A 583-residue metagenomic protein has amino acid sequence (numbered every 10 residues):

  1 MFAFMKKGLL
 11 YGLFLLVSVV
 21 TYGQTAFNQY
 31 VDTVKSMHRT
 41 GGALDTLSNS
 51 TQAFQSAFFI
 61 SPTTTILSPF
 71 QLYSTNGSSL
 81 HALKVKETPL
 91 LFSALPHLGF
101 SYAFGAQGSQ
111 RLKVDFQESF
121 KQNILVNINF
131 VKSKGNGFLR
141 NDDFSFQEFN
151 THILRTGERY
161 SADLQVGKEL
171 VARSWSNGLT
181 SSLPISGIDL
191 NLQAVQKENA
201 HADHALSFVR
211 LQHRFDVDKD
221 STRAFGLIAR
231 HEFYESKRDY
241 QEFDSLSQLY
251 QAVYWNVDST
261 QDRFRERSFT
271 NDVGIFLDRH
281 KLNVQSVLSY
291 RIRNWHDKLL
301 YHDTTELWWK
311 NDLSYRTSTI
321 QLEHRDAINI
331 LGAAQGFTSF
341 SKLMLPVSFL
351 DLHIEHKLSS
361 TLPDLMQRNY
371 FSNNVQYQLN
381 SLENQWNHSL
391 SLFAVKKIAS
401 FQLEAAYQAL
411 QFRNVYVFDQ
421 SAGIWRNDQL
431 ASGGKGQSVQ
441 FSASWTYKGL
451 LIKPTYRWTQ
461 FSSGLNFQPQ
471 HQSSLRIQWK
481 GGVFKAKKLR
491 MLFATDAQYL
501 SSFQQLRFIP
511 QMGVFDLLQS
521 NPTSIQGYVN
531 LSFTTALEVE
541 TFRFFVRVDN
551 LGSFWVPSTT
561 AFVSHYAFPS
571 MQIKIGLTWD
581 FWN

Functional and structural regions predicted by a protein language model:
F2-G12: Bacterial N-terminal signal peptides that target proteins for export
F14-Y22: Hydrophobic h-region of N-terminal signal peptides that target proteins for export in Gram-negative bacteria
Q24-L95: Acidic, small-polar-rich N-terminal luminal/periplasmic segments of exported/outer-membrane proteins
T25-Y30, V34, S68-F70, F100 (+2 more regions): Exposed, low-structure sequence patches enriched in small/polar residues
S79-K84, L90-F149, R159-Y160: Outer-membrane beta-barrel translocator/receptor signature
A103-G105, S109-R111, S133-H152, Q196-H204 (+3 more regions): Outer-membrane beta-barrel proteins
R140-S161, S474, F493-Q498: Short secondary-structure subsegments characteristic of cysteine-rich extracellular domains
A162-D216, F233-R265, W308, K357-L362: Flexible loop and strand-edge segments within Gram-negative outer membrane beta-barrel domains
